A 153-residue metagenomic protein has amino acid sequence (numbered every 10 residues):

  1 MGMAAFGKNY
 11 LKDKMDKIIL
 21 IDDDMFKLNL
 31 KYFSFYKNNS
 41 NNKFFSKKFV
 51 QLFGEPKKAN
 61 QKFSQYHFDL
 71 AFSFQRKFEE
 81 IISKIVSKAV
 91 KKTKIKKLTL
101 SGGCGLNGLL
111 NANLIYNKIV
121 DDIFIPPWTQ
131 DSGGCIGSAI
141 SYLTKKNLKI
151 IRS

Functional and structural regions predicted by a protein language model:
M1-S153: Short acidic/glycine-rich loops and adjacent helix/strand connectors that line catalytic pockets where negatively
